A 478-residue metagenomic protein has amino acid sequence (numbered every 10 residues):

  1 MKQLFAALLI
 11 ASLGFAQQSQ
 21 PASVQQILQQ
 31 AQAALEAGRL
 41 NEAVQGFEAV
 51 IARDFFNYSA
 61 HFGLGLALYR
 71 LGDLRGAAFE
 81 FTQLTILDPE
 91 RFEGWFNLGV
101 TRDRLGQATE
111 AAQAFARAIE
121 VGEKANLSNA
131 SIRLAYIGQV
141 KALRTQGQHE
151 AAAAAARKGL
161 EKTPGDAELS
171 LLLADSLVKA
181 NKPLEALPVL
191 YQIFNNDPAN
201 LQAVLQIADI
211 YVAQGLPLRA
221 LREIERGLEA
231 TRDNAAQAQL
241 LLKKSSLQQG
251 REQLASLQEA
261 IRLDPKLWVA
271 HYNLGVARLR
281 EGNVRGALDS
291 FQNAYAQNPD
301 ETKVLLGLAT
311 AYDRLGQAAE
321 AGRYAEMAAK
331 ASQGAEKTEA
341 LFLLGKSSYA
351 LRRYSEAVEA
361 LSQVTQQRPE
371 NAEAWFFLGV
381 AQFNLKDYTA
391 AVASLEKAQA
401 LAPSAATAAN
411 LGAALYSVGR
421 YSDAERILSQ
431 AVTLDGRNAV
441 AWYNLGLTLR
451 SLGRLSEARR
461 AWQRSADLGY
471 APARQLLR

Functional and structural regions predicted by a protein language model:
Q17-Q25, L447-R478: Terminal, low-structured helical/coil segments at or just beyond the last alpha-helical repeat
S23-A49, R53-F56, R70, K141 (+6 more regions): Alpha-helical segment of the N-proximal tetratricopeptide repeat
V24, Y58-S59, F92-E93, N126 (+11 more regions): Helix-start (N-cap) detector for alpha-helical repeat units in TPR-like alpha-solenoids, especially tetratricopeptide
A37-G46, R70-Q83, L105-E120, Q146-K158 (+9 more regions): Structural signature of tandem alpha-helical TPR/SEL1-like repeats, specifically the intra-repeat loop/turn
R53, L87, V121, A125-S128 (+10 more regions): Structural marker of alpha-solenoid helical repeat scaffolds
G63, R70, N97, S131-L134 (+11 more regions): Canonical tetratricopeptide repeat
L127-K141, A238-Q248, T338-A340, L447-S451 (+1 more regions): TPR/TPR-like alpha-solenoid helical repeat scaffolds
